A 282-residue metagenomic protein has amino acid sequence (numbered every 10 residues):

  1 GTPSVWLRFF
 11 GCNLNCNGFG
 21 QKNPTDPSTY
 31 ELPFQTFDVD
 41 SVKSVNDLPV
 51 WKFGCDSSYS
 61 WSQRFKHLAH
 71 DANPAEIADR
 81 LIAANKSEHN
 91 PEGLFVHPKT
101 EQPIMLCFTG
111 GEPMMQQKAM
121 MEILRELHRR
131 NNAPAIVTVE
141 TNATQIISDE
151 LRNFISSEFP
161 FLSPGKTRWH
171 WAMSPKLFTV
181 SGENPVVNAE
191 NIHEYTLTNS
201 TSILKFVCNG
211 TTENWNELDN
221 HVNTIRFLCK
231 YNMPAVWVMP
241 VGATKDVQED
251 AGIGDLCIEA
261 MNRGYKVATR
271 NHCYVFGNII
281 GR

Functional and structural regions predicted by a protein language model:
P3, L14, G18-T167: Conserved Radical SAM active-site core
V5, L106, V137-V139, W169-M173 (+3 more regions): Hydrophobic faces of well-ordered beta-strands that scaffold small-molecule active sites in alpha/beta enzyme cores
F9-N13: Aromatic-flanked redox-active Cys/Sec active sites in thiol-based oxidoreductases, especially the WC-centered
S62, P113-M115, T144-I146, W169-N184 (+3 more regions): Conserved radical SAM core fold
M121, V186-N191, N220, A251-I253: Charged helix-capping and loop-helix junction motifs
R129-N131, F154-T167, E190-T201, I225-M233: Short, conserved loop/helix-junction motifs that constitute active-site signature segments in enzyme catalytic cores
L151-T179, N199, C257-V267, G281-R282: Structural recognition of alpha->loop->beta junctions
G210-R282: Auxiliary Fe-S-binding modules of radical SAM enzymes
